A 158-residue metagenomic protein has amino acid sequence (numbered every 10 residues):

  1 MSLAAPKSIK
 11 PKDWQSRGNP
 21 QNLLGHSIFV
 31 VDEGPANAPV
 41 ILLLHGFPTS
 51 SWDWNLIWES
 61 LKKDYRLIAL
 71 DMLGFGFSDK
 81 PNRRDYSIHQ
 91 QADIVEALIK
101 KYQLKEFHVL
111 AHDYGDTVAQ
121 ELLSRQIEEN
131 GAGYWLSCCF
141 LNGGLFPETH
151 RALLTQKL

Functional and structural regions predicted by a protein language model:
S2-P35, V40, P48, I68 (+2 more regions): Flexible "cap/lid" subdomain of the alpha/beta-hydrolase fold that forms the substrate-access gate
F47-W58: The serine-hydrolase catalytic nucleophile loop
L56-Y65, K101: A short, Lys/Arg-enriched amphipathic alpha-helix followed by its capping loop at the start of a domain
